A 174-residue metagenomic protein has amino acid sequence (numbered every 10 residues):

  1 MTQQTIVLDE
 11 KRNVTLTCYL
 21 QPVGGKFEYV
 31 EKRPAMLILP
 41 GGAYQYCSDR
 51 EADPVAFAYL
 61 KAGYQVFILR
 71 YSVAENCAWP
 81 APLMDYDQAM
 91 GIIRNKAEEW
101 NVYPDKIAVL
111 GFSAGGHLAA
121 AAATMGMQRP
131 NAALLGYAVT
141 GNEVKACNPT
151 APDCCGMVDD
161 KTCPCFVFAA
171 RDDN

Functional and structural regions predicted by a protein language model:
M1-E31, L83: N-terminal cap/lid segment of alpha/beta-hydrolase-fold proteins
P22, G42, S113, V139 (+1 more regions): Residue-level signal for short, function-critical loop segments
K32-G41: Short beta-strand element of the alpha/beta-hydrolase
G42, Q65, R70-A74, V139: Short beta-to-alpha linker loops that shape the active-site pocket of alpha/beta-hydrolase fold enzymes
S48, L69-P104: Catalytic nucleophile-loop/oxyanion-hole region of alpha/beta-hydrolase and closely related hydrolase-like folds
D49-F67: Short amphipathic alpha-helix adjacent to the substrate-entry channel of hydrolases
Q88-D160: Primarily recognizes the serine-hydrolase "nucleophile elbow" in alpha/beta-hydrolase and SGNH/GDSL folds
K161, F166-A169, D173: Short beta-strand/loop motif that positions the catalytic acidic residue of the alpha/beta-hydrolase fold
